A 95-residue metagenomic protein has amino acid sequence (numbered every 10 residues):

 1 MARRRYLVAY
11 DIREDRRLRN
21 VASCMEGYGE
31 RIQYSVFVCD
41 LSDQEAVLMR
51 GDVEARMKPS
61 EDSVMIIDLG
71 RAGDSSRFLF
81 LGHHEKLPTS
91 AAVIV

Functional and structural regions predicted by a protein language model:
M1-L7, R13-V95: Basic nucleic-acid-binding interfaces
